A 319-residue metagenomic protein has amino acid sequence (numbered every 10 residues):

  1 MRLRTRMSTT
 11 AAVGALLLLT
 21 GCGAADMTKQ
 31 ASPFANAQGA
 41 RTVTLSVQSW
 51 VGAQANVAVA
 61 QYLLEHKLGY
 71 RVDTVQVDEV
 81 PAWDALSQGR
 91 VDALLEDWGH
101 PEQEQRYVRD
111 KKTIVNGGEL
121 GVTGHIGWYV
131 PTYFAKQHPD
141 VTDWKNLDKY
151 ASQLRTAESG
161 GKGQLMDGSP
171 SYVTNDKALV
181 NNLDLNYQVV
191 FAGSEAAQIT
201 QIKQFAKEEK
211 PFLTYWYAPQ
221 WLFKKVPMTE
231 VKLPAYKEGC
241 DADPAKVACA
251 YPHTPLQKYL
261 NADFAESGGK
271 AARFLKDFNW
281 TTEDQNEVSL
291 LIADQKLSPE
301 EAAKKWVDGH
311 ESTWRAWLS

Functional and structural regions predicted by a protein language model:
L17-G21: C-terminal motif of bacterial Sec signal peptides marking the signal peptidase cleavage site
G23-D26: Bacterial signal peptide processing site
Q38-G52, Y70-V75, K162-M166, L275: Short, well-ordered beta-strand elements
V51-Y70, V180: Short, polar/charged alpha-helical segment
G52, Y172-Q188, A192-E209, K270 (+1 more regions): An extracytoplasmic/periplasmic, membrane-proximal ligand-sensing/linker region
A85, V91-L95, Q164-A242: Ligand-binding pocket segment of bilobal, Venus flytrap-like solute-binding proteins
T113-L165: A conserved helix-loop-strand patch within extracytoplasmic ligand-binding domains of the periplasmic binding
I126-K136, T254-S267, L290-L291: A bilobed periplasmic-binding-protein/Venus flytrap-type ligand-binding module shared by bacterial periplasmic
